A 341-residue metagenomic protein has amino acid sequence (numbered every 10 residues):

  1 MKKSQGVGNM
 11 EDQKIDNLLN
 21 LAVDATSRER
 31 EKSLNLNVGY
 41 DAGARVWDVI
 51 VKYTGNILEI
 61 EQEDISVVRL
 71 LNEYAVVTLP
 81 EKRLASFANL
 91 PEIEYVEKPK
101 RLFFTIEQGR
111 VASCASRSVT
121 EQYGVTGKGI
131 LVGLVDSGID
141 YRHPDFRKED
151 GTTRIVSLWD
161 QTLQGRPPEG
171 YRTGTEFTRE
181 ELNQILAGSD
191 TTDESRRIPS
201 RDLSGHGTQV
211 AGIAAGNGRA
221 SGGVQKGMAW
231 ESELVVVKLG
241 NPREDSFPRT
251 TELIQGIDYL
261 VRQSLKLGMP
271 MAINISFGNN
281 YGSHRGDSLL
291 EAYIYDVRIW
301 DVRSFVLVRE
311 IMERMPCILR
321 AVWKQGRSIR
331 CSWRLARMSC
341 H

Functional and structural regions predicted by a protein language model:
M1-V76, K82-Q122, L131, P144 (+2 more regions): Autoinhibitory N-terminal propeptides
K2-K3, A112-S113, R147-R154, A220 (+4 more regions): Short secondary-structure boundary/capping segments
L79, A88, E97-K100, L134-S137 (+6 more regions): Glycine-rich, histidine-containing beta strand-loop boundary motifs that form or position
R83, H206-V210, L253-G256, L290: Stable alpha-helical elements in mature extracytoplasmic
E94-Y95, L131-V132, E231-V235, P270-I273 (+1 more regions): Beta-sheet entry/capping signal
T120-T251, G268: Subtilisin-like serine protease catalytic core
N241-W323, R337-C340: Substrate-binding/access-modulating region of protease and related hydrolase catalytic domains
S328-H341: Hydrophobic beta-strand segments within beta-rich accessory/binding domains
